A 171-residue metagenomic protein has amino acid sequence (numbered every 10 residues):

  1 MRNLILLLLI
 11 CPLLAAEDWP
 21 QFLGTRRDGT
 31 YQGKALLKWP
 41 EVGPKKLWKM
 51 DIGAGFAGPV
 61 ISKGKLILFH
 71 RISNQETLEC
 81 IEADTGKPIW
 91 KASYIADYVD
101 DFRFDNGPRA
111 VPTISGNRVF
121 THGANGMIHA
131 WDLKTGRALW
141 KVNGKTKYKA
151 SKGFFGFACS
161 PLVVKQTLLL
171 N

Functional and structural regions predicted by a protein language model:
M1-I5: Positively charged n-region of N-terminal signal peptides that target proteins for export
L7-A16: Hydrophobic h-region of N-terminal signal peptides that target proteins for export in Gram-negative bacteria
A15-N171: Noncatalytic, solvent-exposed loop/strand surfaces of beta-propeller-type extracellular/periplasmic domains
